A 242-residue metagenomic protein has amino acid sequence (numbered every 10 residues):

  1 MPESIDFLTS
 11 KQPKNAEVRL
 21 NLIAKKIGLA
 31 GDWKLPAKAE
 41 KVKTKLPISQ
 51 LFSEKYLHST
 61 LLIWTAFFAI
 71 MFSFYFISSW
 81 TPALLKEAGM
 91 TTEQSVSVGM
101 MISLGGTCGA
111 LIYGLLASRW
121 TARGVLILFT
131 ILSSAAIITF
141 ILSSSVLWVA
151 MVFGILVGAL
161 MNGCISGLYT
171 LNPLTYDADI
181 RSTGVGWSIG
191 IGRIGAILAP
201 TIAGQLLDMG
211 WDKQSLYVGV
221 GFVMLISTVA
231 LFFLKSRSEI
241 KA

Functional and structural regions predicted by a protein language model:
M1-K41, V229-A242: Central mid-sequence intracellular linker of multi-pass
F52-A110: Extracytoplasmic gate region of multi-pass secondary transporters
L85-K86, L116-A117, A203-W211: Interfacial helix-cap and linker-helix signal at transmembrane-aqueous boundaries of multi-pass secondary transporters
L111-T121: Helix-to-loop junctions at the C-terminal end of transmembrane segments in multipass secondary transporters
R119-T130: Cytoplasmic membrane-interface "Motif A"-like loop-to-helix N-cap segments of 12-TM Major Facilitator Superfamily
L132-S145: C-terminal ends and interior cores of transmembrane alpha-helices in multi-pass membrane transporters/permeases
G163-Y176: Intracellular juxtamembrane helix-capping segments at the cytosolic ends of symmetry-related transmembrane helices
L207-F222: A membrane-interface helix-boundary motif in multi-pass transporters
